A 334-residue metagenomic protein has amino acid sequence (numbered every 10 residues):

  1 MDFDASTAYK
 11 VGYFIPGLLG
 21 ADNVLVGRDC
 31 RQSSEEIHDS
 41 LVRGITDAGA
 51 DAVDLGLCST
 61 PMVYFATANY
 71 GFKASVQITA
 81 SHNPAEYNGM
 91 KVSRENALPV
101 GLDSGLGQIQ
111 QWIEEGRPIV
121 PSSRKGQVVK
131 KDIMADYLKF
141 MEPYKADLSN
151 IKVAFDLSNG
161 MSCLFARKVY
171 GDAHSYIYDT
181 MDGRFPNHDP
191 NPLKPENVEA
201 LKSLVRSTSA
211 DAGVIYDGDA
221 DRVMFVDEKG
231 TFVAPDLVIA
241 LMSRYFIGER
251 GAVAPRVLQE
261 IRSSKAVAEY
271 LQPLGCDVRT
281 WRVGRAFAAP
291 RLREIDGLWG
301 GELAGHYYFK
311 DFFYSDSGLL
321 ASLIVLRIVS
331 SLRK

Functional and structural regions predicted by a protein language model:
M1-R43, D47-G49, V128-N150: An N-terminal, well-structured beta->alpha segment
D22-D29, V53, K152-F155, P255-I261 (+1 more regions): Short glycine-rich phosphate-binding loop at a beta-alpha junction
V24-Y87, V169-V226: N-terminal small/polar loop signature for handling phosphorylated ligands or for N-terminal nucleophile
G27-R28, F155-L157, D227, D311: Short glycine-centered, acidic/aromatic-flanked micro-motifs in structured strand/loop junctions that mark active-site
A52-P61, F232-P235, Q259-E260, W281: Active-site nucleophile and cofactor-binding loops and adjacent substrate-binding regions of central metabolic enzymes
A85-E86, V92-D103, Q111, L148-S149 (+2 more regions): Replace "Mg2+/Mn2+-dependent" with "divalent metal-dependent
N88-T208: Gly/Ser/Thr-enriched, mixed-charge loops and adjacent short helices that form phosphate/oxyanion-binding elements
E249-K334: Phosphate-binding and adjacent anionic-ligand microenvironments
